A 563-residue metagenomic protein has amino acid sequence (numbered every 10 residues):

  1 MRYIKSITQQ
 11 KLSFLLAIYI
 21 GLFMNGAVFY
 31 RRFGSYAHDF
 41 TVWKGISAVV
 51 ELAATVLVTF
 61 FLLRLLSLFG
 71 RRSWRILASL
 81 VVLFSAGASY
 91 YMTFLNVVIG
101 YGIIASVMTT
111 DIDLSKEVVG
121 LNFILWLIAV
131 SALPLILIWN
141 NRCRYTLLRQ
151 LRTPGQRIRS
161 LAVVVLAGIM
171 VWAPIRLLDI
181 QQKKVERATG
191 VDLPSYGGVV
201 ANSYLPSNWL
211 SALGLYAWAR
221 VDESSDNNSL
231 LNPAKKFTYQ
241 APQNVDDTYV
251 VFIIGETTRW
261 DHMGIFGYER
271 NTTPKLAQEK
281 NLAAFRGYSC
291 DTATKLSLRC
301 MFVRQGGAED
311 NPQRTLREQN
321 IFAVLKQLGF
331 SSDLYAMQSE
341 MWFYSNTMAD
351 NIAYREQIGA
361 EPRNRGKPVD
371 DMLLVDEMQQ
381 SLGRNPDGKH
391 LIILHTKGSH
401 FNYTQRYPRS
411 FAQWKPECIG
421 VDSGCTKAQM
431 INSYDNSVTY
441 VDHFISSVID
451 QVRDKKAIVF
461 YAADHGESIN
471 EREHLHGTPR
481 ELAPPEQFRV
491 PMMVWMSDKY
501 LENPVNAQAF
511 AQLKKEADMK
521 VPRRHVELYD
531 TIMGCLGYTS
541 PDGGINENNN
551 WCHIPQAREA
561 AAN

Functional and structural regions predicted by a protein language model:
M1-Y196: Transmembrane and membrane-interface helices of multi-pass, inner-membrane envelope-modifying transferases
L65-R75, L95, V324-L334, T347 (+6 more regions): Catalytic cores of PAPS-dependent sulfotransferases and nucleotide-sugar/CMP/GDP-dependent glycosyltransferases
A88, R157, A167, R176 (+4 more regions): Extracellular glycan-modifying ectodomains
P174-I419, R489, R524-R558: Active-site-proximal alpha/beta segments of enzymes that process anionic O-linked groups
T238, D376-Q380, E417-Y461, F488 (+3 more regions): A long, amphipathic alpha-helix that forms part of the scaffold/cap immediately adjacent to metal-dependent active
M263, I449, E471: Active-site-flanking alpha-helical
G267-N271, A457, A462-N506, I545: Histidine-centered active-site microenvironments of extracellular/periplasmic hydrolases and transferases
P312-Q319, A428-Y440, R480-R489, L501-I532 (+1 more regions): A short beta-strand-to-alpha-helix junction
